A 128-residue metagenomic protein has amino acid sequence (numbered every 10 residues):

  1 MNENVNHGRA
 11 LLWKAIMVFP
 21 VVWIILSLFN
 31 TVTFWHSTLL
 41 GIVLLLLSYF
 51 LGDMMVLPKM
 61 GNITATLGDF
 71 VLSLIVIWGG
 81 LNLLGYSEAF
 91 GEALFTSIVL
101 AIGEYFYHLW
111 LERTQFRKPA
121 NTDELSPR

Functional and structural regions predicted by a protein language model:
M1-R128: Juxtamembrane/disordered regions of integral membrane proteins
